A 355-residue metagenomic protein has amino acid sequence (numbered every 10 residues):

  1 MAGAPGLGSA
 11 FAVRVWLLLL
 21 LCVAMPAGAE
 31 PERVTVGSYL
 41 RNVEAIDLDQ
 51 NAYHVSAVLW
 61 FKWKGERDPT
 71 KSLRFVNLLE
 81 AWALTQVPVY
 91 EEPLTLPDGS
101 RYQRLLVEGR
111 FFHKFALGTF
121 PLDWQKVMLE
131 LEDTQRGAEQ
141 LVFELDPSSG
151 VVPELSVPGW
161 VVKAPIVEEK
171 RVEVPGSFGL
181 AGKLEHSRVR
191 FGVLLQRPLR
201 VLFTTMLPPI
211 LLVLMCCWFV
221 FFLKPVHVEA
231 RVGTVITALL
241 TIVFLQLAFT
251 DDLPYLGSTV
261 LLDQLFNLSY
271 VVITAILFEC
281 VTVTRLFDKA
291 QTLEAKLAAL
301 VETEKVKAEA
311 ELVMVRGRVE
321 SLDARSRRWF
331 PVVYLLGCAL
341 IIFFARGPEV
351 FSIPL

Functional and structural regions predicted by a protein language model:
M1-A12: N-terminal secretory signal peptides that target proteins for export/translocation
A12-L18: Sec-dependent signal peptide recognition, specifically the positively charged N-region followed immediately by
A29-P69, L261-L355: Intrinsically disordered, low-complexity peripheral segments of secretory-pathway and membrane proteins
E30-L194: Soluble non-transmembrane domains of integral membrane proteins
E185-G192, V243, T303-L312: Juxtamembrane amphipathic/hinge helix adjacent to a transmembrane helix
R190-K296, M314, R318-R327: Channel- or pocket-lining gating/hinge segments that regulate access to a cavity or pore
